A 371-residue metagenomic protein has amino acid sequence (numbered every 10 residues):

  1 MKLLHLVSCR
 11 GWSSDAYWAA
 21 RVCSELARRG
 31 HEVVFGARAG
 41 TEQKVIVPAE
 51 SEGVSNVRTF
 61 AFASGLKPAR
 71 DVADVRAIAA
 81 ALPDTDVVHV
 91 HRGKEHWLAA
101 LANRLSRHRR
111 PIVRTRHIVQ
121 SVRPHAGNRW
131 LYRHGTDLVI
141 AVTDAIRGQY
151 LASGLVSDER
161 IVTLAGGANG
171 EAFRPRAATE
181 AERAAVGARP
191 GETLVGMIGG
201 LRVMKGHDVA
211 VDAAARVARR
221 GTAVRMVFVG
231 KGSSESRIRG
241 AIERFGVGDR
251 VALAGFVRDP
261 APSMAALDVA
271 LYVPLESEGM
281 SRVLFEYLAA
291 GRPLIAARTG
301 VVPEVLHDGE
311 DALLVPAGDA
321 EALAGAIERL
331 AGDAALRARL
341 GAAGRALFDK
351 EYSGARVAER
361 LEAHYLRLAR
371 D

Functional and structural regions predicted by a protein language model:
M1-D308, A312-D371: Membrane-interface segments of envelope glycosyltransferases acting on lipid-linked substrates or membrane lipids
